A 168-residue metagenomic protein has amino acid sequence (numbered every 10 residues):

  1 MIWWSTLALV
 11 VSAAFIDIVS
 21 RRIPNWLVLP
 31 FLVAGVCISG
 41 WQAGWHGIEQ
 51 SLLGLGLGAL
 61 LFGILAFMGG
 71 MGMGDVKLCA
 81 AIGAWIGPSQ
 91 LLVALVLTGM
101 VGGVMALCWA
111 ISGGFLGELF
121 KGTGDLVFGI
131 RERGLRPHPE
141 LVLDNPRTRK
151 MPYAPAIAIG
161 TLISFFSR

Functional and structural regions predicted by a protein language model:
M1-R168: A membrane-topology feature that recognizes alpha-helical transmembrane segments and their immediate juxtamembrane
